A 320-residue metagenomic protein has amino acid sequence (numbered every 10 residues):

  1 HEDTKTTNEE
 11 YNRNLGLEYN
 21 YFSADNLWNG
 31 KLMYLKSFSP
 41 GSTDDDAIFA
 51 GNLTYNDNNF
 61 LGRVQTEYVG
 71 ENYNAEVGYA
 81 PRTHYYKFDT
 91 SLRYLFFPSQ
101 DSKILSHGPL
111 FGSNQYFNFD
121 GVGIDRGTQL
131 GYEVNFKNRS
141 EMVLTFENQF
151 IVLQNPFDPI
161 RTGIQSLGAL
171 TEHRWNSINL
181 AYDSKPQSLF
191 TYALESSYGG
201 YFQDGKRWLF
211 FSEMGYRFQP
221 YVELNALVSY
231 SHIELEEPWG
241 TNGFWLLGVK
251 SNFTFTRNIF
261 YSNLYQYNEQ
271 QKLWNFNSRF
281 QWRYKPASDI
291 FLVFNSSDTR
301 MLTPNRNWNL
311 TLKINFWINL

Functional and structural regions predicted by a protein language model:
H1-A24: Hydrophobic, small-residue-rich alpha-helical packing segments that form membrane-like cores
E10-N12, D25-L320: Exposed, low-structure sequence patches enriched in small/polar residues
